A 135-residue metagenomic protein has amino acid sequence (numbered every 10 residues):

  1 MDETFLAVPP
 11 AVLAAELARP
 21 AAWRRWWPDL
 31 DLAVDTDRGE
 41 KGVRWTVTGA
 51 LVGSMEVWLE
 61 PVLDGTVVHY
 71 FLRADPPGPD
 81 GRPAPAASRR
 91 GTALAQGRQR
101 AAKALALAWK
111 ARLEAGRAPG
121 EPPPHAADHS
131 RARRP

Functional and structural regions predicted by a protein language model:
M1-A33, R131-P135: Hydrophobic ligand-binding cavity/cleft-lining segments
E3, A33-T36, S54-P61, L72-A74: Hydrophobic/aromatic beta-strand elements that line small-molecule binding cavities or substrate pockets in beta-rich
L6-A7, V12, P61-P135: Terminal "cap-and-tail" regions of soluble proteins that handle hydrophobic small molecules
W26-L30, T48, P61, R112: Enriched - but not universal
T36-T46: Short, hydrophobic/aromatic-rich segments at coil-to-beta transitions
A50-V52: Amphipathic hydrophobic-ligand
